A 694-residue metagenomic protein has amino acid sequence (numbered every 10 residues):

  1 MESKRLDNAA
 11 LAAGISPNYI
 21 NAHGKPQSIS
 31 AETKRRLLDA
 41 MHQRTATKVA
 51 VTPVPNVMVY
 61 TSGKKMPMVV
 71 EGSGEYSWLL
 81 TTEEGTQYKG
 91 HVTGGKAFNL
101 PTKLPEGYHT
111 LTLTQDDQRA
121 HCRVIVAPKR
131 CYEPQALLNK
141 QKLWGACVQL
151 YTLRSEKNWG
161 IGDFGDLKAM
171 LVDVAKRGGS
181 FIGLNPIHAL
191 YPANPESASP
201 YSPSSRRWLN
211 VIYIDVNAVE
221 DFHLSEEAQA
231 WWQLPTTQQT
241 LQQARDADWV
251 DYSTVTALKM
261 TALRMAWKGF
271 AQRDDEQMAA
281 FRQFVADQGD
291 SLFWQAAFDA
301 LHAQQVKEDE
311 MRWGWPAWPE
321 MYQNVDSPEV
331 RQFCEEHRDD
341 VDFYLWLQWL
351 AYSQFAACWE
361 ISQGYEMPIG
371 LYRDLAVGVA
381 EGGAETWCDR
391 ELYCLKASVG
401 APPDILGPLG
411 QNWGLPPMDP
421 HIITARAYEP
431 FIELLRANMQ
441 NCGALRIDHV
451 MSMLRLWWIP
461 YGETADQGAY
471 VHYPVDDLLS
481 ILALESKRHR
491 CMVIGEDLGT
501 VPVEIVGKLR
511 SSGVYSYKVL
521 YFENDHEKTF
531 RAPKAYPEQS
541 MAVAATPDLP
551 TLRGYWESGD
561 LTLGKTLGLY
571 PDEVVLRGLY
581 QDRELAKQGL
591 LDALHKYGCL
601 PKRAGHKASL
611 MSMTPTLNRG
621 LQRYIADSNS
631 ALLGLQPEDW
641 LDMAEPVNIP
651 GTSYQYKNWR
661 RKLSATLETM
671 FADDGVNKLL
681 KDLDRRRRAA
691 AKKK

Functional and structural regions predicted by a protein language model:
D39-A46, N56-G63, T81-G85, K89-G95 (+3 more regions): Acidic/aromatic-lined carbohydrate-recognition and catalytic surfaces of CAZymes acting on diverse glycans
W144-V148, I182-L184, L371-R373, L445 (+4 more regions): Hydrophobic faces of well-ordered beta-strands that scaffold small-molecule active sites in alpha/beta enzyme cores
Q149-G165, D246, E335-L350, N412-E429 (+3 more regions): The substrate-binding groove and active-site-proximal loops of carbohydrate-active enzymes, especially glycoside
A198-E226, E385-L409, A469-L479, V514-H526: Acidic, His- and aromatic-enriched active-site or binding-groove loops in soluble protein domains that engage sugars
A280, F284, D497-W640: Conserved alpha/beta catalytic core and glycan-binding cleft of carbohydrate-active enzymes
L347-G364, A427-V514: Active-site neighborhood of glycoside hydrolase catalytic domains
P368-P430, L434-A437, L456-H472: Substrate-binding/active-site clefts of carbohydrate-active enzymes
L641-D673: Low-complexity, glycine/alanine/valine/leucine- and proline-rich hydrophobic stretches
